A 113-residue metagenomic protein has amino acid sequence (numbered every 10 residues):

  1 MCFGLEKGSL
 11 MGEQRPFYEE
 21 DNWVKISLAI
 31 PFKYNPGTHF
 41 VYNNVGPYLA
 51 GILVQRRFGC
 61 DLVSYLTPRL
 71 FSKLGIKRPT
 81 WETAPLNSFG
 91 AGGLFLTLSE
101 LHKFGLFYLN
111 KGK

Functional and structural regions predicted by a protein language model:
M1-I76, L98-H102, L106-G112: Active-site-adjacent helix/loop patches that line small-molecule binding or acyl-intermediate pockets
W81-F89, K111-K113: A beta-strand-loop signature enriched in Asp, Gly, Thr, and Trp that corresponds to the sialidase/neuraminidase Asp-box
L86-S99: Carbohydrate-binding/catalytic loop surfaces
